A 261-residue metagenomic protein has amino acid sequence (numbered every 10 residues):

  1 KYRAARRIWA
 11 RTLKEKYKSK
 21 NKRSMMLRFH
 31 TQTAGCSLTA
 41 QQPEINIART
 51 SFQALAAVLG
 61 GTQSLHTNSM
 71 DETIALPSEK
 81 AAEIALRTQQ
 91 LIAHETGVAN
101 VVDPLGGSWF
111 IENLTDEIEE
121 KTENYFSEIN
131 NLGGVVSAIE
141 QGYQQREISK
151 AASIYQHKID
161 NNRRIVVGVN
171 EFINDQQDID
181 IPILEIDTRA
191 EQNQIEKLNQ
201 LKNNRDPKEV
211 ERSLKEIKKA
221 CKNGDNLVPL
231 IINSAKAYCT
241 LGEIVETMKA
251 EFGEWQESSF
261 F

Functional and structural regions predicted by a protein language model:
K1-I45, S127: Gly/Pro-rich turn-and-neighbor structural signature
Y2-R6, E44-I47, K80-I84, E251: Short secondary-structure boundary/capping segments
A5-R6, A10-K20, A48-G61, I84-T96: Structured alpha-helical segments in the cores of large, soluble enzyme domains
K16, R23-H30, V58, S64 (+3 more regions): Catalytic alpha/beta active-site cores
F29-Q41, T67-L76, G106-I111: Active-site-proximal beta-alpha loop/turn segments in soluble metabolic enzymes
A40-A48, L76-E79, D116-E117: Conserved phosphate-binding loops in nucleotide/dinucleotide-binding enzymes
G61-E72, V98-P104: Short acidic/histidine-rich active-site segments
E79, R87-Q90, H94-F261: Flexible, glycine-rich loop/tail regions that form catalytic "lids" or insertion modules at the edges of active sites
